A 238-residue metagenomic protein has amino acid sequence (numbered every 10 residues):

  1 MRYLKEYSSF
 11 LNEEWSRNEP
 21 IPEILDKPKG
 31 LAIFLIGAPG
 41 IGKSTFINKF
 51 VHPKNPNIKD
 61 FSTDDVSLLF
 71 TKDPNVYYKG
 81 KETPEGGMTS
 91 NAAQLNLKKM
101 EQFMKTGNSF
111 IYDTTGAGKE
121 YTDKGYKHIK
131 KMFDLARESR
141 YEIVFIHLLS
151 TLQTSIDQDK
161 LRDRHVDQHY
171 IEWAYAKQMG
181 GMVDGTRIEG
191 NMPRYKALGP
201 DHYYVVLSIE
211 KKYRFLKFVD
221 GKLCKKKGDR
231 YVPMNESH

Functional and structural regions predicted by a protein language model:
E14-D26: Pre-Walker A adenine-sensing motif
A32-F34: Short hydrophobic/aromatic beta-strand immediately N-terminal to the Walker A/P-loop
A38-P39: The conserved Walker
G42: Conserved glycine(s) of the Walker
T45-N108, E120-K124: Conserved substrate/cofactor phosphate-moiety recognition/catalytic segment in nucleotide-dependent phosphotransferases
Y112-M132: Acidic, metal-coordinating catalytic cores used for nucleic-acid/nucleotide bond scission and strand-transfer chemistry
S139-I156: Conserved phosphate-donor/acceptor-positioning beta-strand/loop module used by diverse small-molecule
L152-H238: Conserved GTP-binding G-domain of TRAFAC-class P-loop NTPases and closely related GTPase folds
